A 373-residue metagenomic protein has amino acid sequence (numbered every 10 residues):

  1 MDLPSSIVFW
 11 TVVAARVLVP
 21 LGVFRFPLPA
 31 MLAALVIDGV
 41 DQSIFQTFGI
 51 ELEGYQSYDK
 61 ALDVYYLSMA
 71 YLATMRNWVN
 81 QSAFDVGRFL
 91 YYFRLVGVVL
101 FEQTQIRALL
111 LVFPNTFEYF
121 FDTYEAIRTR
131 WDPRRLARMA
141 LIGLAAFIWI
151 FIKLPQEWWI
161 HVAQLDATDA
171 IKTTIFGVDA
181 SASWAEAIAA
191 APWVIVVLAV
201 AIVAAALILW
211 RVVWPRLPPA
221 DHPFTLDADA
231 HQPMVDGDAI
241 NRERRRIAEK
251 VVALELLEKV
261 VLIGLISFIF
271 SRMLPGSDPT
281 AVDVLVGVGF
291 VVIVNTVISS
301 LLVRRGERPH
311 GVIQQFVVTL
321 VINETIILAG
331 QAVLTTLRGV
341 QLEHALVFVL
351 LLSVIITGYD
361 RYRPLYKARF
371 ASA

Functional and structural regions predicted by a protein language model:
S6-L18, V40, I44, A61-M69 (+3 more regions): Membrane-embedded alpha-helical segments of multi-pass membrane proteins, especially the transmembrane helices
G49-G54, R76-Q81, L100-V112, S277 (+1 more regions): Membrane-interface helix caps and helix-loop-helix hairpins in membrane proteins
D63-A73, R88-R94, E258-I266, V318-I327: Core segments of transmembrane alpha-helices that mediate helix-helix packing or line hydrophobic substrate/ligand
S68-L72, R94-V99, F147-L154, V197-V212 (+2 more regions): Hydrophobic core of alpha-helical transmembrane segments in multi-pass integral membrane proteins
A73-N77, E125-R134, W159, A206-W214 (+1 more regions): Membrane-water interface at the C-terminal end of transmembrane alpha helices
F93-G97, F113-I127, A145-E157, V178-S181 (+3 more regions): Hydrophobic alpha-helical membrane segments
W159-A190, A371: Membrane-interfacial helical/loop segments at transmembrane boundaries in membrane proteins
G237-L262: Membrane-water interface at loop-to-transmembrane-helix junctions
